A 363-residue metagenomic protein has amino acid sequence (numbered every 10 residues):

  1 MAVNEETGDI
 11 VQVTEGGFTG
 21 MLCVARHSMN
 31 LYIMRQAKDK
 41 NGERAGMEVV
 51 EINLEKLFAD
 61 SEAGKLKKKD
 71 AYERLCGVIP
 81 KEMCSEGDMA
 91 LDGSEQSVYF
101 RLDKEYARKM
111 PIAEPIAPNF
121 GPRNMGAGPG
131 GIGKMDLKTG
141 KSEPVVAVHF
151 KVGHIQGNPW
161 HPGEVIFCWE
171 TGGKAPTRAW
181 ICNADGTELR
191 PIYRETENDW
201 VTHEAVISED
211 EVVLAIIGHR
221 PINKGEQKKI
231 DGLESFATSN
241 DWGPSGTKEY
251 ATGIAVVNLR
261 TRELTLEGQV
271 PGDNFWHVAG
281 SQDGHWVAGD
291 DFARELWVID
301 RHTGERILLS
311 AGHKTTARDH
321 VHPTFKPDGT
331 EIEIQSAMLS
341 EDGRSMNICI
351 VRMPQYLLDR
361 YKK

Functional and structural regions predicted by a protein language model:
A2-F18, I52-S85, K134-K151, C182-W200 (+4 more regions): Multi-bladed beta-propeller domains
G16-Q36, L75-V98, A147-C168, T196-I222 (+2 more regions): Conserved beta-propeller blade repeats
F18, A25, M34-G130, G140-A147: Asp-box/WD-like beta-propeller blade repeats and closely related beta-sheet repeat scaffolds
Q36-L54, F100-A127, C168-A175, I216-K248 (+1 more regions): Short, conserved, GDST-rich strand-edge loop motifs in beta-rich repeat architectures
E48-V50, G131-G133, R178-W180, G253-A255 (+2 more regions): A short loop-to-beta-strand structural motif that recurs across blades of beta-propeller domains
A215-K228, G232-A255, T261-E305: Loop/turn-rich, solvent-exposed surfaces of beta-rich toroidal or solenoidal domains
D319-K363: Blade-level signature of beta-propeller repeat domains, shared across WD40, Kelch, NHL, RCC1 and BNR/Asp-box propellers
